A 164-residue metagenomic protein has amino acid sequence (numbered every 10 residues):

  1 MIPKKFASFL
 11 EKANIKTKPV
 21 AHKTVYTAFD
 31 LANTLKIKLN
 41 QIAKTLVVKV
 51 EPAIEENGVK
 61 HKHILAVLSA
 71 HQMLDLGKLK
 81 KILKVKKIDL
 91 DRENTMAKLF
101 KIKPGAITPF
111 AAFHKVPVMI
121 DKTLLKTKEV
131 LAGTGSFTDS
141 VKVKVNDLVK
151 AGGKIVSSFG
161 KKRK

Functional and structural regions predicted by a protein language model:
M1-K164: Extended, low-hydrophobicity, polar/charged segments
